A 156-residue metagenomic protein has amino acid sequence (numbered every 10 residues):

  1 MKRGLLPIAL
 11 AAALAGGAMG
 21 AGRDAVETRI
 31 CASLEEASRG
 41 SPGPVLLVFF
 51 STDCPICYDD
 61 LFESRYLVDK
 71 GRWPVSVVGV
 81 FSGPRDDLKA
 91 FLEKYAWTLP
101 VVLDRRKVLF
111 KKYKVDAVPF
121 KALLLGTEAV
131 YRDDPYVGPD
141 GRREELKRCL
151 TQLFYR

Functional and structural regions predicted by a protein language model:
P7-A15: Bacterial N-terminal signal peptides
L14-D24: Bacterial Sec-dependent signal peptides at the C-terminal "C-region" and cleavage site
A25-P44: A short beta-strand-turn-helix
G43, L61-V80: Conserved helix-turn-beta segment immediately C-terminal to the redox Cys motif in thioredoxin-like folds
F49-E63: Conserved redox-active cysteine motifs that mediate thiol-disulfide chemistry, especially di-cysteine Cys-X(1-2)-Cys
V75-D87, L99-R106: Thiol-based oxidoreductase modules, predominantly thioredoxin-like and allied folds used for disulfide exchange
Y95-L125: Short, internal strand/loop/helix patches that form the active-site neighborhood or redox-interaction surface
V130-R156: Thiol-/selenol-based redox modules, centered on thioredoxin-like and closely related oxidoreductase domains
